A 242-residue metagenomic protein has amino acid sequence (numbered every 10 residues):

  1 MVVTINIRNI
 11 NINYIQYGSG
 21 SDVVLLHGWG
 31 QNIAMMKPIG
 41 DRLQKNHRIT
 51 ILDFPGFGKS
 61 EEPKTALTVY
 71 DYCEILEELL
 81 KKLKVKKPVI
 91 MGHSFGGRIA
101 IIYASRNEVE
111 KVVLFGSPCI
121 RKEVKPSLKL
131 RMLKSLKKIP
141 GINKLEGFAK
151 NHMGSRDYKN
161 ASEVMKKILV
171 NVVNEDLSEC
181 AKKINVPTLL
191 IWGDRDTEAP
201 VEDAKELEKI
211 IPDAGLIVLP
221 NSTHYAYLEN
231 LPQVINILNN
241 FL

Functional and structural regions predicted by a protein language model:
M1-V23, Q44-H47, K86, E110 (+3 more regions): Alpha/beta-hydrolase fold catalytic core
I10, I15-K59: Conserved HGGG/HGGXW glycine-rich cap/lid loop of the alpha/beta-hydrolase fold
I51-V89, N236: Active-site loop/oxyanion-hole signature of alpha/beta-hydrolase fold enzymes
R98-P140: Flexible "cap/lid" loop of the alpha/beta hydrolase fold
E123-V186: Conserved alpha/beta-hydrolase catalytic His-Asp/Glu region
I184, L190-W192, D196: Short beta-strand/loop motif that positions the catalytic acidic residue of the alpha/beta-hydrolase fold
T197-D203: Conserved alpha/beta-hydrolase "acid-adjacent" motif
S222-L231: Catalytic histidine-centered segment of alpha/beta-hydrolase-like enzymes
